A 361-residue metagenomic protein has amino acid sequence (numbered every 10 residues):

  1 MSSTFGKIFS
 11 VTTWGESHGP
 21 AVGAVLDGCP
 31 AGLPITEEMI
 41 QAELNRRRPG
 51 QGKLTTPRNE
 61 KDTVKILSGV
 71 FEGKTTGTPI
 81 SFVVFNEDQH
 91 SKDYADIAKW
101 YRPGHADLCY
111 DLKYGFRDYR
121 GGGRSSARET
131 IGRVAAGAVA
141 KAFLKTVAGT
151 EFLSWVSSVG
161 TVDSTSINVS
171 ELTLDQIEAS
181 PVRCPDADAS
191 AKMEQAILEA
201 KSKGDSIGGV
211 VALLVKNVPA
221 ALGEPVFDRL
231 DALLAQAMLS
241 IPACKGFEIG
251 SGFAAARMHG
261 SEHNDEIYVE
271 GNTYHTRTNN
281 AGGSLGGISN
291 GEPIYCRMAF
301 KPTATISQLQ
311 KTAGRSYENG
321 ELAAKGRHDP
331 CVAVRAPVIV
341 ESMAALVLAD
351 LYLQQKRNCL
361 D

Functional and structural regions predicted by a protein language model:
M1-R58: N-terminal, positively charged regions that mediate nucleic acid binding
S10, T303-D361: Internal helix-turn-beta structural module
S10-T13, D118-E129, A220-E224, N279-S284 (+1 more regions): A short glycine/serine-rich beta->alpha loop
T13-W14, P20, G204-I207, V211-N319: Glycine-rich anion/phosphate-binding loop at the beta-strand->alpha-helix junction
P20-G32, R128-T150, S154, D228-Q236 (+3 more regions): Alpha-helical support elements that line or immediately flank enzyme active sites and cofactor-binding pockets
E43-P103, D107: Glycine-rich, N-terminal phosphate-binding loop and its surrounding beta-alpha-beta segment
A98-G123, K311-H328: Short acidic, glycine/tyrosine-flanked loop/strand segments centered on an H-E-D-like triad
L112-V226: Glycine-rich, mobile lid/loop segments that gate access to catalytic sites or pores
